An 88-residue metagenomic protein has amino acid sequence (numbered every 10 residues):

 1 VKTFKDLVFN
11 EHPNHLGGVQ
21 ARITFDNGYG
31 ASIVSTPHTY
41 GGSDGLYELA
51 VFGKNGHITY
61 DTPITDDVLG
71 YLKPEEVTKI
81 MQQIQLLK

Functional and structural regions predicted by a protein language model:
V1-K88: Catalytic phosphate/metal-binding cores of nucleic-acid and nucleotide-processing enzymes, i.e., regions that mediate
